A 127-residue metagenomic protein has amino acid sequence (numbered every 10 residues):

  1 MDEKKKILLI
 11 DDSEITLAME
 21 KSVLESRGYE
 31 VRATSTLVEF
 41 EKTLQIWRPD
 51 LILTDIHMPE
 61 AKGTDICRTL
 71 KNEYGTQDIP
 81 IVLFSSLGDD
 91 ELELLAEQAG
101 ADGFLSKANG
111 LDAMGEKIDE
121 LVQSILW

Functional and structural regions predicted by a protein language model:
E14-R32: Two-component/phosphorelay signaling modules centered on CheY-like receiver
L17, P59, D89: The feature encodes the CheY-like receiver
T34, E60-A61, L70: Hydrophobic residue at a beta-alpha junction that N-caps the helix immediately following a catalytic beta-strand/loop
W47-L53, M58: Active-site beta3 strand of CheY-like receiver
E91, N109-D119: C-terminal output helix
